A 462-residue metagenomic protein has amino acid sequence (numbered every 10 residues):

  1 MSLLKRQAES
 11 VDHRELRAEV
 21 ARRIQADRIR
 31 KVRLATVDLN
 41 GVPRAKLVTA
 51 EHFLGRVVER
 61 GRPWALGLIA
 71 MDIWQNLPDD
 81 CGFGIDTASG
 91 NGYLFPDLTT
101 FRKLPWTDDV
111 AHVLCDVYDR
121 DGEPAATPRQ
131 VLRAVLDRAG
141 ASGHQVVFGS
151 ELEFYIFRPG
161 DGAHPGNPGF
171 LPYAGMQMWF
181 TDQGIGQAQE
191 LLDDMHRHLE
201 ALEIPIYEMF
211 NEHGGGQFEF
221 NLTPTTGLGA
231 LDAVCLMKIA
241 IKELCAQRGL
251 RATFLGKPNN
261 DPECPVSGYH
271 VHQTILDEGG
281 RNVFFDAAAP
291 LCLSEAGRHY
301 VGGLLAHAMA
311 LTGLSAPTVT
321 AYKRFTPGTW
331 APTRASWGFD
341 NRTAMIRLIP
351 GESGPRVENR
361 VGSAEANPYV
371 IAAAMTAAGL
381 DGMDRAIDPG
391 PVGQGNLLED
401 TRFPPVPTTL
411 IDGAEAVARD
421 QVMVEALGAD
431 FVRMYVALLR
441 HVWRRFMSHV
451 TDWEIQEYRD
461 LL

Functional and structural regions predicted by a protein language model:
M1-E208, A230-A233, P405-L462: ATP/Mg2+-dependent ligation/transfer catalytic cores
S2-Q7, E15-L16, V20, D27 (+3 more regions): Catalytic-core signal marking the mid-to-C-terminal active-site face
D38-N40, Y118-P124, G184, P224-A230 (+4 more regions): A generic structural motif
A111-D119, F218-P224, Q273: Short, hydrophobic beta-strand segments
V147-R158, G166-D182, L202-L222, R251-H272 (+1 more regions): Core alpha/beta catalytic barrel or barrel-like domain that forms the active/cofactor pocket in diverse metabolic
Q183-A188, L192-I206, F220-G227, K238-F254: Accessory "access/gating" subregions that flank catalytic or transport cores
P224-L236, N259-N260: Active-site neighborhood of thiol-dependent amide/isopeptide-bond enzymes
A233-V234, G249, G268, T274-G280: Charged, flexible cofactor/metal-binding loops and thiol motifs
